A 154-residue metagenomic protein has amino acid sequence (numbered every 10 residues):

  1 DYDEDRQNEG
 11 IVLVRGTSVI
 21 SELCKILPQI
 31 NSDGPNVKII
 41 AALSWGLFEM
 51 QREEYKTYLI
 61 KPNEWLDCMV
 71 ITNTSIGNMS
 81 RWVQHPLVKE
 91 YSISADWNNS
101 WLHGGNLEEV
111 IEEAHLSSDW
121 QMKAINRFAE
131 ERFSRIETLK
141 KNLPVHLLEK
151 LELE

Functional and structural regions predicted by a protein language model:
D1-E154: Thiamine diphosphate
